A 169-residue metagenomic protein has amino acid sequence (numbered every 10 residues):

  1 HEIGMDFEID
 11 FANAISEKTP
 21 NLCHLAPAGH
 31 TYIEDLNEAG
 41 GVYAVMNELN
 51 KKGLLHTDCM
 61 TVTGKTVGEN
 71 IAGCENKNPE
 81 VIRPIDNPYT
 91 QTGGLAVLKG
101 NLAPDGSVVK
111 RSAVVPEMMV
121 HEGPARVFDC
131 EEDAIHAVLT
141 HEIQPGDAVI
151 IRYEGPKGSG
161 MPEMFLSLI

Functional and structural regions predicted by a protein language model:
H1-I169: Catalytic or ion-coupling anion/metal-binding cores of large enzyme and transporter domains
